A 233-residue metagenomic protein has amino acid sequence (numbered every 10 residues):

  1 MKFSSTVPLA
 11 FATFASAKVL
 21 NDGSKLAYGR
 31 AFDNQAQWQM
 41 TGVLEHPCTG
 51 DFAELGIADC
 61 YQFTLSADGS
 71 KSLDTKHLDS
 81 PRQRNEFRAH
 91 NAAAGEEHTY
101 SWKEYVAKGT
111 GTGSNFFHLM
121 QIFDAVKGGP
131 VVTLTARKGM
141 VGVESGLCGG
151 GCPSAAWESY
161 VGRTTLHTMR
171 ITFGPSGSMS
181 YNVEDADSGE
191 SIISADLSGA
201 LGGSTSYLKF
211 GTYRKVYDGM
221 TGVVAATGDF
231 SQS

Functional and structural regions predicted by a protein language model:
M1-V19: Fungal secretory targeting signals
A17-V161, I171-G177, G189-S233: Low-complexity, Ser/Thr/Pro/Gly-rich disordered linker/stalk regions
S180-N182: Beta-strand signatures of extracellular beta-sandwich domains
D185-A186: Active/binding-pocket-proximal capping segment
